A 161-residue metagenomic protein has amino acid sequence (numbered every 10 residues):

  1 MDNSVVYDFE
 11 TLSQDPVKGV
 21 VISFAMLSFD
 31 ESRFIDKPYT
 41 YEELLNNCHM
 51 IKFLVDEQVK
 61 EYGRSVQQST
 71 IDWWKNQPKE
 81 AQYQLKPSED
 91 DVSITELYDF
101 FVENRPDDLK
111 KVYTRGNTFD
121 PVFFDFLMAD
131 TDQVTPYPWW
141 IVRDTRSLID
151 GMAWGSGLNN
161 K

Functional and structural regions predicted by a protein language model:
D2-V5, E10-T114: Conserved non-catalytic scaffold segment of RNase H-like nuclease domains
D8-E10, D120, D144: Acidic active-site catalytic centers that drive phospho-/nucleotidyl reactions and related ester hydrolyses
P16-K18, F123, M128, M152: Short, function-defining helix-loop hinge/capping sites that tune catalysis or transport
F101, T118-W140: Substrate-recognition/cap helix-loop segment adjacent to the acidic, metal-dependent catalytic center of Asp-based
P106, A129-Q133, W154-L158: Alpha-helix capping at helix-to-loop junctions
D108-F123, L127, N160-K161: Acidic, Mg2+-coordinating catalytic module of metal-dependent nucleases/exonucleases that use a two-metal-ion mechanism
P136-N159: Short, flexible loop segments at boundaries between secondary-structure elements
